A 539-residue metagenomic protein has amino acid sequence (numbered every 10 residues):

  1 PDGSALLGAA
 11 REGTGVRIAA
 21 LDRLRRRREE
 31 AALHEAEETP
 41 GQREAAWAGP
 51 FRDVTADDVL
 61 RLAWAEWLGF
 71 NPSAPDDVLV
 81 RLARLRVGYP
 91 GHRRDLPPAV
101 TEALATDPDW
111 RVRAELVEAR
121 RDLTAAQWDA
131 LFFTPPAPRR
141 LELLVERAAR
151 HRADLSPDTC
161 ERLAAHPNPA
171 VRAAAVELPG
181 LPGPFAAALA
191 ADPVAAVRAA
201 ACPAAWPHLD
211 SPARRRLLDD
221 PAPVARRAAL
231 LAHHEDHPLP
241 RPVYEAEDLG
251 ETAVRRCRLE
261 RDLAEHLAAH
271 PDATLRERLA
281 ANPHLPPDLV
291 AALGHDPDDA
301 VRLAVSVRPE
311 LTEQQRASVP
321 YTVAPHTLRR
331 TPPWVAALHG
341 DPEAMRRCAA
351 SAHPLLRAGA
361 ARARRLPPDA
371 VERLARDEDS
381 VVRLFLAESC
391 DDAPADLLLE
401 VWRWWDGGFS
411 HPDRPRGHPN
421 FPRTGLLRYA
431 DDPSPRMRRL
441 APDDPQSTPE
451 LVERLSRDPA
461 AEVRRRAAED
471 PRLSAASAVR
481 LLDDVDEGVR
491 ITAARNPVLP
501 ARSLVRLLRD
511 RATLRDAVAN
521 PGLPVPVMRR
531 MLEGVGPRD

Functional and structural regions predicted by a protein language model:
P1-D539: Alpha-helical scaffold segments
